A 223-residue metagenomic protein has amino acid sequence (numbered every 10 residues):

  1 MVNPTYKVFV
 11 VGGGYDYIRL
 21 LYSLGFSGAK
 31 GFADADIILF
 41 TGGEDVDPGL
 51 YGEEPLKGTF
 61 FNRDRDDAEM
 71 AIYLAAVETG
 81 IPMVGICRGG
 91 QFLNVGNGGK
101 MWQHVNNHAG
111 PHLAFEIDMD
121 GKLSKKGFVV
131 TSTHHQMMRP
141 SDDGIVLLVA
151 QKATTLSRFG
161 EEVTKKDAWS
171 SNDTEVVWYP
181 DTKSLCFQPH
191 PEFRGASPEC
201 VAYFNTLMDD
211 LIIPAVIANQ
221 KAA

Functional and structural regions predicted by a protein language model:
M1-G12: Short hydrophobic beta-strand segments
V2-P4, I18-S23, K30-D34, F40 (+4 more regions): Amide-donor transfer/coupling interface in amidating biosynthetic enzymes
R19, P48-Y51, L93-G96, A196-P198: Short glycine-/acidic-enriched loop or helix-start segments at secondary-structure transitions that form or flank
L39, A68, A75-G98: Catalytic nucleophile loop
G43-E44, G90, P191: Active-site metal-binding loops of divalent metal-dependent hydrolases
E44-L56: Short, flexible, mixed-charge acidic loops at enzyme active sites
G52-P55, N97-M101, V201-Y203: Short, glycine/charged-enriched secondary-structure capping and boundary segments
